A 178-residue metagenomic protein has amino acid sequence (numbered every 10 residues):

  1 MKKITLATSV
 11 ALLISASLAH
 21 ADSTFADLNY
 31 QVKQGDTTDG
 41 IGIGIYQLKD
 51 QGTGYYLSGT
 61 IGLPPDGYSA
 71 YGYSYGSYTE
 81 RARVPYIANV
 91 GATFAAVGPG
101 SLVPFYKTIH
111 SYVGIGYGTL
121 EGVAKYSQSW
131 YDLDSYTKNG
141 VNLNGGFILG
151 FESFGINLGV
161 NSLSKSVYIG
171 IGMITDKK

Functional and structural regions predicted by a protein language model:
M1-F25, K178: Cleavable N-terminal export/targeting peptides
A19-S69, Y73, A95, I174-K178: Short glycine/proline- and aromatic-enriched beta-strand/turn motifs that initiate or cap beta-hairpins
T24-L28, T53-G59, S69, A88 (+4 more regions): Transmembrane beta-strands of outer-membrane beta-barrel proteins
D27, G40-G44, I87-N89, F94-G98 (+2 more regions): Membrane-embedded beta-strand positions in outer-membrane beta-barrel channels/transporters
Q31, G44-L48, G91, G100-P104 (+3 more regions): Transmembrane beta-barrel domains of outer membrane proteins
G62, V84-L102, K178: Outer-membrane beta-barrel porins/channels
L63-G91, E121-V141: Flexible, solvent-exposed loop segments that connect beta-strands
F151, S164-K178: Outer-membrane beta-barrel "beta-signal"
